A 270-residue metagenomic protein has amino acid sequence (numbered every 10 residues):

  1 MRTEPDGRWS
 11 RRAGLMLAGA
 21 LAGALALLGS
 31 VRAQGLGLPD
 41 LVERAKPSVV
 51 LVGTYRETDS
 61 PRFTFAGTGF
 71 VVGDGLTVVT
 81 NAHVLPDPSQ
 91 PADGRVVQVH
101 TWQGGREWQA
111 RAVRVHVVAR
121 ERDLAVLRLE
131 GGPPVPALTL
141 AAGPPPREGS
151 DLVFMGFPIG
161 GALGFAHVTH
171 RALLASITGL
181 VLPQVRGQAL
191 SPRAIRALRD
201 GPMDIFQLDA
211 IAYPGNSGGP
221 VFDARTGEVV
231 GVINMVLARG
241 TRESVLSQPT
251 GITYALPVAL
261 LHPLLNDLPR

Functional and structural regions predicted by a protein language model:
W9-M16: N-terminal export leaders
M16-L27: Bacterial N-terminal signal peptides
S30-A33: Sec/Tat signal peptide C-region and signal peptidase I cleavage site
L36-L38, Y55-N81, R111, G218 (+2 more regions): A conserved glycine-rich beta-strand in the N-terminal activation segment of trypsin-fold
D40-L41, P88, H116, E130-A166: Active-site substrate-binding loop(s) of clan PA
A45-R62, E130-L138, V168-N266: Active-site region of chymotrypsin-like
V72-G73, P91, P146, A224: Short, well-ordered loop/turn sites that connect or cap secondary structure elements
G73-R120: Catalytic-histidine neighborhood of serine endopeptidases, predominantly the chymotrypsin-like S1/PA family
